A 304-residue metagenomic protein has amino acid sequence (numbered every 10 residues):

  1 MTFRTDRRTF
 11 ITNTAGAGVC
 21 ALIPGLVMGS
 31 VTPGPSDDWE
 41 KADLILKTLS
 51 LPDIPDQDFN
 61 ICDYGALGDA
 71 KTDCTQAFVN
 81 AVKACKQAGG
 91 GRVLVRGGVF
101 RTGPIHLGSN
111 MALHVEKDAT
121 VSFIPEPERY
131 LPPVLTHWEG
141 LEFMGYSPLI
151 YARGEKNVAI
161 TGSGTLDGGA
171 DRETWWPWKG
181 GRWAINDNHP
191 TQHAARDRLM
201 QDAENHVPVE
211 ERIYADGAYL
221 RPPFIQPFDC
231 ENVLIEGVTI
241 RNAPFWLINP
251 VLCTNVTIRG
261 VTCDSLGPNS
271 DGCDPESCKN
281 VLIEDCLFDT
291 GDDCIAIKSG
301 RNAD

Functional and structural regions predicted by a protein language model:
T2-D304: Extracellular/periplasmic carbohydrate-active domains that bind, remodel, or depolymerize complex polysaccharides
